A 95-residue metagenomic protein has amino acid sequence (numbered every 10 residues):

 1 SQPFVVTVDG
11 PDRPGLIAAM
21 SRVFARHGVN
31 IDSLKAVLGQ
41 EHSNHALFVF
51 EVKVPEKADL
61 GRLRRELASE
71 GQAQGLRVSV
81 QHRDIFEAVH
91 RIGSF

Functional and structural regions predicted by a protein language model:
S1-F95: A conserved regulatory-domain signal marking ACT and ACT-like small-molecule sensing domains and adjacent regulatory
